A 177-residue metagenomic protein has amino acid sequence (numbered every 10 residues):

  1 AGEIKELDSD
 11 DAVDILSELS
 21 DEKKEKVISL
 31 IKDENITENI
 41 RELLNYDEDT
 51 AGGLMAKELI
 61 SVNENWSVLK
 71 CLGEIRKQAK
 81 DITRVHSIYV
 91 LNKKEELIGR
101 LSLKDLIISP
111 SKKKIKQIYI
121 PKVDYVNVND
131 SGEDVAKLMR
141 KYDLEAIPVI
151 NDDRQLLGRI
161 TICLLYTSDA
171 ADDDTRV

Functional and structural regions predicted by a protein language model:
A1-S168: Hydrophobic packing positions in regular secondary-structure scaffolds
Y166-V177: Single conserved hydrophobic/aromatic residue that forms the stacking wall/gate of nucleotide- or nucleobase-binding
